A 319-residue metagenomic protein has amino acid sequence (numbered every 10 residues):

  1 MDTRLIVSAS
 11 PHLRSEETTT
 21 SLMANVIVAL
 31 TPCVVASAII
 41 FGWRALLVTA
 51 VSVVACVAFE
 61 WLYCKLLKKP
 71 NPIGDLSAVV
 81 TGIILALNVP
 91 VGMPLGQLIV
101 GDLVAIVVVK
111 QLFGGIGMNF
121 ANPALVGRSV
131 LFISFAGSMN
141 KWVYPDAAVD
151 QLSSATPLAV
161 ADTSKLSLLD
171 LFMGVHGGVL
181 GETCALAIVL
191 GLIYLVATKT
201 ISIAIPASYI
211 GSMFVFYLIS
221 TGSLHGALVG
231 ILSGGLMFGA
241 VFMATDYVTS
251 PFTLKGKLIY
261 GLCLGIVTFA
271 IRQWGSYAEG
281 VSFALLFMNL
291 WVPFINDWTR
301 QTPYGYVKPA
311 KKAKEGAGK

Functional and structural regions predicted by a protein language model:
M1-V53, V57, E315-K319: N-terminal signal-anchor module of multipass membrane proteins
N25-C33, V48-E60, S77-G82, A86 (+14 more regions): Alpha-helical transmembrane segments in multi-pass membrane proteins
G42-A55, G92-G101, L171, V175-A185 (+1 more regions): Structural signature of hydrophobic alpha-helical transmembrane segments
A58-P70, I106-M118, I188-T198, V241-S250: C-terminal ends of transmembrane helices
S77-A78, I83-V149: Membrane-interface helix-loop-helix junctions at boundaries between adjacent transmembrane segments
G117-V189: Long hydrophobic alpha-helical segments that form multi-pass transmembrane helix bundles in integral membrane proteins
F120, A124, P206, L228-L236 (+2 more regions): Loop-to-transmembrane alpha-helix initiation sites
V196-S223: Conserved mixed alpha/beta catalytic, RNA-binding, or beta-rich assembly cores of soluble enzyme, regulatory
